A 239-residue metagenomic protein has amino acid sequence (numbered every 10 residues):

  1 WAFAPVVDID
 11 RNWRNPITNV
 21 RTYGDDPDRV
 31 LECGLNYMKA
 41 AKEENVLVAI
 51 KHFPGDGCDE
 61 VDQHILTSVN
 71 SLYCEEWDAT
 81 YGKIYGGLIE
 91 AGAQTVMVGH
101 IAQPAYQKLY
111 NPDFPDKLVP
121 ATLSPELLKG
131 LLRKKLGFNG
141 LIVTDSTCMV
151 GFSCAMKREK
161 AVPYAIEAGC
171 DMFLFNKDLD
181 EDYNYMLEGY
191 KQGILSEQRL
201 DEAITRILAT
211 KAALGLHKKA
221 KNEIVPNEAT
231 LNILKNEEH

Functional and structural regions predicted by a protein language model:
W1, Y23-I50, L72-A91: Gly/Ser-rich catalytic/binding loops embedded in alpha/beta enzyme cores
W1-C33, H52-S71, G99-V119, G140-Y190: Enzymes and membrane/adaptor proteins characterized by extended Gly/Ser/Thr/Asp/Glu-rich, aromatic-dotted
L31-M38, G82-Y85, P125, K129 (+3 more regions): Extracytoplasmic/secreted envelope proteins and their assembly/folding machinery, especially bacterial periplasmic
K42-L47, E90-Q94, L136-L141, C170-D171: Short, well-ordered coil/turn segments that N-cap beta-strands
G82-P104, K129: Aromatic-lined glycan-binding groove of carbohydrate-active enzymes
S124-P125, K134-K135, S153-H239: Preference for extracellular/luminal or secreted protein segments
L128-S146: Catalytic PLP-binding core of fold-type I/II PLP enzymes
